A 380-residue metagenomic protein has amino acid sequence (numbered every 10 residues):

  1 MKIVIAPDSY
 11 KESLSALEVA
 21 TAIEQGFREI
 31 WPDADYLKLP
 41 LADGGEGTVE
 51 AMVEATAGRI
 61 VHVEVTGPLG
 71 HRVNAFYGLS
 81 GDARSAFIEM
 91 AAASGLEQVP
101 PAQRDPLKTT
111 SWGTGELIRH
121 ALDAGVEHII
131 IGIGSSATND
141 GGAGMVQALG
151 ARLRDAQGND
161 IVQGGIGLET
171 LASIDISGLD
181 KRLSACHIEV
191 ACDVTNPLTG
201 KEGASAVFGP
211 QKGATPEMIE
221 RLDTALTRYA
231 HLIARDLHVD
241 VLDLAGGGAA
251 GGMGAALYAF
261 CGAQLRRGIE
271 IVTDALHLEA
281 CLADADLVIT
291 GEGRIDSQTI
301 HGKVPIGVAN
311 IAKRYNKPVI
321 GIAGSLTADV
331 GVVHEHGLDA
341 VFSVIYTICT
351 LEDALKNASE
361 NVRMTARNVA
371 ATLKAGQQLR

Functional and structural regions predicted by a protein language model:
M1-I133, A137-R380: N-terminal loops that bind phosphate or other acidic moieties and the adjacent beta-alpha structural core
